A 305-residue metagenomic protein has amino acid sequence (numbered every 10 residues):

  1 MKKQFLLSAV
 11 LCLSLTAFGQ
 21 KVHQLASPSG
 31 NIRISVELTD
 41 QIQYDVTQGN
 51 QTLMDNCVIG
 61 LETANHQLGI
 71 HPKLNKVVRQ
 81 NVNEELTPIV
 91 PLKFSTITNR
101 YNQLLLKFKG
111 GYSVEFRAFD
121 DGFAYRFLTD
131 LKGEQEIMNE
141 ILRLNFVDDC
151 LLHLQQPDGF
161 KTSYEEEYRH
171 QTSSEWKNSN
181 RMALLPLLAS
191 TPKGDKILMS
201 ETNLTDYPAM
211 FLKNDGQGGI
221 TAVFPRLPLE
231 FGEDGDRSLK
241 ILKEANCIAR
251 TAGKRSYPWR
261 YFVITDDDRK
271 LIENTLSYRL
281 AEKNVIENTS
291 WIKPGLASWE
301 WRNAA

Functional and structural regions predicted by a protein language model:
Q4-L13: Sec-dependent N-terminal signal peptides
A17-G19: Boundary at the C-terminal end of the N-terminal hydrophobic targeting segment
V22-I272: N-terminal accessory beta-strand-rich subdomains and adjacent acidic, glycine-rich linkers that precede catalytic cores
I248, A252-A305: An acidic-aromatic substrate-binding cleft motif
